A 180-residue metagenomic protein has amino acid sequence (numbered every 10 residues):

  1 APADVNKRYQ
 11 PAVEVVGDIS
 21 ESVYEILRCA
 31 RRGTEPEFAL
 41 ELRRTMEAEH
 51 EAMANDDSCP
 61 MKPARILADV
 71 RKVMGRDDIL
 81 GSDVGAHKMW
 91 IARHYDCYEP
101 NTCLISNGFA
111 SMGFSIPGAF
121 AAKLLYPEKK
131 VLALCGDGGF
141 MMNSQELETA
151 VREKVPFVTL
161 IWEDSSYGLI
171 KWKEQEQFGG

Functional and structural regions predicted by a protein language model:
A1-V5: Phosphate/diphosphate-binding loops
N6-Y9, E14-V16, S20-I26, I91-G180: Thiamine diphosphate
P11-E14, T34, S58: A general boundary/transition motif marking the beginning of the first structured unit of a protein
I26-E37: A charged, well-structured terminal subsegment
A39-R43: Extracytoplasmic gating/loop element in the C-terminal half of outer-membrane beta-barrel translocons and assembly
R44-K123, E128: Active-site diphosphate/adenylate-binding microenvironment
